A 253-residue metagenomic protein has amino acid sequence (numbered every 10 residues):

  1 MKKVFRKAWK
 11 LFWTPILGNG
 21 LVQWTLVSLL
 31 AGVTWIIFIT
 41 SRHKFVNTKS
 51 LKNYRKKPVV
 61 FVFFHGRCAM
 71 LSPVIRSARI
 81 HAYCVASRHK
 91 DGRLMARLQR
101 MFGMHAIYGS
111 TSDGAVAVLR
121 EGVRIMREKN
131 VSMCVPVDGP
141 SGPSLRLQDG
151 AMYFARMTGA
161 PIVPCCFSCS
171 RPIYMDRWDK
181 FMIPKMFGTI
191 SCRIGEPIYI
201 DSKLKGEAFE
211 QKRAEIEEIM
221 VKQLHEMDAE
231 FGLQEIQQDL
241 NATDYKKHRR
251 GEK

Functional and structural regions predicted by a protein language model:
K2-G32, F38, M101, V116-K253: Non-catalytic C-terminal accessory region of glycerolipid acyltransferases and related lyso-lipid remodeling enzymes
G32-K57, R67-M70: A short, well-structured juxtamembrane/interface segment
I37-R42, V60-V62, G109-G114, P140-S141: Short, flexible loop segments at the rims of nucleotide/cofactor-binding pockets, characterized by
K44-V46, I107, R193: General small-molecule cofactor/ligand-binding pocket signal
N47, F63-H65, A86, E196 (+1 more regions): Pocket-edge structural micro-motifs
L51, S72, A96, V123 (+1 more regions): Short amphipathic alpha-helical segments and helix-helix/interface helices
K57-D113: Catalytic core of membrane glycerolipid acyltransferases/transacylases, capturing the structured, soluble-facing
